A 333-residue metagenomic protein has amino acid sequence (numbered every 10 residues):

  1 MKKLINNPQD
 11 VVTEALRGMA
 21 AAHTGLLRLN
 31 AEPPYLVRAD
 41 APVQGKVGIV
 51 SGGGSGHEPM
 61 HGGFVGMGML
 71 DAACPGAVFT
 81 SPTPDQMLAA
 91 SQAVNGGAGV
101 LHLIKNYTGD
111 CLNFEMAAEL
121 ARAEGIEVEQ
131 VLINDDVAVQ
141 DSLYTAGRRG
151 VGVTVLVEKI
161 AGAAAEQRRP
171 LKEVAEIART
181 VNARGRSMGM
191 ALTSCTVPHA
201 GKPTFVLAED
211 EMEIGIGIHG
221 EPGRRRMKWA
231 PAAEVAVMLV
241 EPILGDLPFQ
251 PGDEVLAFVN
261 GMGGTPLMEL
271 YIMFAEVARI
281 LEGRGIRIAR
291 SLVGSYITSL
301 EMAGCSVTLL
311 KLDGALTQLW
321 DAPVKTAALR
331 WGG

Functional and structural regions predicted by a protein language model:
M1-I49, D313-G333: N-terminal amphipathic/basic leader segments beginning at the initiator methionine
K2, V47-G54, L70-A73, G99-T108 (+4 more regions): Short glycine-rich or small-residue beta-strand-to-loop segments that form or flank ligand, phosphate, metal/Fe-S
H57, G66-G97, L244: Glycine-rich oxoanion-binding loops at beta->alpha junctions
A73-V78, R122-Y144, G283-I288: Short, acidic/small-residue loops that bind anionic groups at enzyme active sites
C111-G125, Y144, E269-A275: Short Gly/Thr/Asp-enriched flexible loops that form oxyanion-binding sites at enzyme active sites
I133-E173, I177-R184: Short alpha-helices
Q167-I272: Mixed-charge interfacial surface used for oligomerization/domain docking and macromolecular partner engagement
P242, L247-G333: C-terminal non-catalytic interaction/assembly regions of soluble proteins
